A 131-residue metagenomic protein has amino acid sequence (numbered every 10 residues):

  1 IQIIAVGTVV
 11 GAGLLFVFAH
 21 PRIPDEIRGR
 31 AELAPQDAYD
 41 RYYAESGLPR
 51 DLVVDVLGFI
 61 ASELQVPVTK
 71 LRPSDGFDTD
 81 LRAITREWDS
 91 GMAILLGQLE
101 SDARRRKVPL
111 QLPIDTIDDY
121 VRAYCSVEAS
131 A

Functional and structural regions predicted by a protein language model:
I1-D25: N-terminal signal-anchor transmembrane alpha helix of single-pass membrane proteins, serving as the membrane-anchoring
V6, I23, I27-G29, R41-L71: Thiotemplate assembly-line natural product biosynthesis machinery
F18-Q36, Q98-R105: Toprim catalytic domain recognition across nucleic-acid enzymes
E32-A44, L48, R104-I114: Histidine- and aromatic-rich ligand-binding microenvironments
P49, K70, W88-M92, L110-I114: Alpha-helix N-cap/helix-initiation sites
I60, L64, P109-R122, S126-A131: Soluble, non-transmembrane catalytic domains of enzymes that act on hydrophobic metabolites at membranes
T69-T79: Short acidic, hydrophobic short linear motifs in intrinsically disordered regions
D78-R106, I117-S126: Phosphopantetheine-attachment site and its flanking helix in carrier
